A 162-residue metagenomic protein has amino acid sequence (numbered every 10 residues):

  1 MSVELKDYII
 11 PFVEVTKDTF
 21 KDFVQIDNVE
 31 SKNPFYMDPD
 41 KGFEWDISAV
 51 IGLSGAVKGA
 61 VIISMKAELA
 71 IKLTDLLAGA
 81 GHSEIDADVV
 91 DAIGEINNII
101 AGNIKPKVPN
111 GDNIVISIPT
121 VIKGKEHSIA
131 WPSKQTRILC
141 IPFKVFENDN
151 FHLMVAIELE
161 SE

Functional and structural regions predicted by a protein language model:
M1-E162: N-terminal auxiliary interaction/assembly segments of multi-subunit proteins
